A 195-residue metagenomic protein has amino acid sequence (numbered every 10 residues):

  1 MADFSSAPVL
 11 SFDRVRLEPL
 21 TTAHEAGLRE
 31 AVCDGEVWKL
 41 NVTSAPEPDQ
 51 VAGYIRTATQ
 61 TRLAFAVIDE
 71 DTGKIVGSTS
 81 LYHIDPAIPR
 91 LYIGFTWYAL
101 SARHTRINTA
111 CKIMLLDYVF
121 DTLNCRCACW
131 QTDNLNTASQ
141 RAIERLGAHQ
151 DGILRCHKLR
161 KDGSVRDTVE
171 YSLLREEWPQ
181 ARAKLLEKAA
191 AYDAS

Functional and structural regions predicted by a protein language model:
M1-I107, Y118, T122, G163-S195: GNAT-family acyltransferases
E47, N134-L135, K158: Positions that flank functional sites
D121-Q131: Conserved GNAT acetyl-CoA-binding A-motif
W130-Q140: Conserved beta-strand-loop-alpha-helix junction that forms the acyl-donor binding cleft
Q131, H149-S164: Conserved catalytic-core motifs of GNAT/GCN5-like acyltransferases
